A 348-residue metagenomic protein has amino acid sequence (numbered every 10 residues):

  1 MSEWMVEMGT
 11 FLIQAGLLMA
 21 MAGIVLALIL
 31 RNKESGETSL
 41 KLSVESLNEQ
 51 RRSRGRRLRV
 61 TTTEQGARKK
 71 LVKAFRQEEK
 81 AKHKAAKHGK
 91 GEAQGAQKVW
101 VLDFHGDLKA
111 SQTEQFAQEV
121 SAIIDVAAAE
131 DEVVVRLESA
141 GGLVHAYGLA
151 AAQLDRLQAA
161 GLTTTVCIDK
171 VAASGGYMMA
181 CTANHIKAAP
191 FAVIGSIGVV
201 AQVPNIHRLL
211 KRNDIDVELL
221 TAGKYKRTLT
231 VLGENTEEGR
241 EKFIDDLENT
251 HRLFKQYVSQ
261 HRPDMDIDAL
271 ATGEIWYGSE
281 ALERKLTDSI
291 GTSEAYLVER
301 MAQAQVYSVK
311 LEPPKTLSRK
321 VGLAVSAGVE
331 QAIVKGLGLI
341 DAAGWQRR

Functional and structural regions predicted by a protein language model:
M1-T165, K170-A172, H185-A189, V200-R348: N-terminal organellar transit peptides
G176: DNA breakage-rejoining catalytic core of tyrosine-based enzymes
M179-H185: Alpha-helix C-terminal capping segments
